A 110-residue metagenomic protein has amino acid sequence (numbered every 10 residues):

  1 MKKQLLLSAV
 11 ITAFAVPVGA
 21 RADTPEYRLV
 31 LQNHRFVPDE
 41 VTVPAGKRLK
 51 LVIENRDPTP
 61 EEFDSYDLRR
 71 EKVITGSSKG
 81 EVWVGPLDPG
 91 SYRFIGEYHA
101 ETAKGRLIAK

Functional and structural regions predicted by a protein language model:
M1-L7: Bacterial N-terminal signal peptides that target proteins for export
S8-A15: Bacterial N-terminal signal peptides
V18-A22: Sec/Tat signal peptide C-region and signal peptidase I cleavage site
D23-R28, R35, I74-K110: Extracellular/periplasmic metallocenter environments
D39, K47-L51: Structural beta-strand segments of beta-rich domains
D39-V41, R69-V73, W83: Beta-strand-rich interaction surfaces with strong enrichment in secreted/lumenal proteins
L49, T59-E61, A103: Short beta-strand/loop motifs in extracellular/secreted proteins, especially within beta-sandwich accessory domains
I53-N55: Asparagine-centered strand-capping/turn motif at beta-strand->loop junctions
